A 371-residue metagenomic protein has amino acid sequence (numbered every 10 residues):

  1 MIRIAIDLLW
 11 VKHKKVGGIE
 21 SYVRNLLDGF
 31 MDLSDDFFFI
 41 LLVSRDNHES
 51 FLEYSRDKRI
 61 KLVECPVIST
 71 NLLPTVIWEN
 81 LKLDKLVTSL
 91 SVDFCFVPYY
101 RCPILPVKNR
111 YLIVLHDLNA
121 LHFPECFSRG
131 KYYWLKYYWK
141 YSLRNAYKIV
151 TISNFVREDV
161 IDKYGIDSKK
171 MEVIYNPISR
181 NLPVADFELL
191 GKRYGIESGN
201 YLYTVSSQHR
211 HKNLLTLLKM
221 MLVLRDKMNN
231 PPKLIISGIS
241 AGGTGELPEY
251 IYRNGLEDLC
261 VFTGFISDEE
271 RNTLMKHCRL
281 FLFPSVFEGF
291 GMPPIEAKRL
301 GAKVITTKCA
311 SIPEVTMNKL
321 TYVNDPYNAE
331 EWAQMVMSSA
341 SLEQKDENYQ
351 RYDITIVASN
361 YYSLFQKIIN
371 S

Functional and structural regions predicted by a protein language model:
M1-S371: Carbohydrate transferase catalytic cores enriched for Leloir-type hexosyltransferases
